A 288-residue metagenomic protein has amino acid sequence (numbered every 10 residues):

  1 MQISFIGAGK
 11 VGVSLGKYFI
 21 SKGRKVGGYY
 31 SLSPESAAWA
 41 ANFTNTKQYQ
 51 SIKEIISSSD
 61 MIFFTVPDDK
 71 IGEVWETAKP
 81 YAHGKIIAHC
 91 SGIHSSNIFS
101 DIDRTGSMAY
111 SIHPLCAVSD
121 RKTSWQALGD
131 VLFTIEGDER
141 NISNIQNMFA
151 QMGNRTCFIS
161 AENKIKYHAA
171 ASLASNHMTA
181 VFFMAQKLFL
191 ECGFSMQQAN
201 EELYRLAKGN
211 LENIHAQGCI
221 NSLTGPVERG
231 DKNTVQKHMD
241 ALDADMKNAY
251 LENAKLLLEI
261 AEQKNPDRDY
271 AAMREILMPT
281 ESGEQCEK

Functional and structural regions predicted by a protein language model:
M1-E54, S58: NAD(P)+-binding Rossmann beta1-loop-alpha1 motif at the extreme N-terminus of oxidoreductases
G27-S31, I87-C90, I135-E136: Short, hydrophobic beta-strand segments that form beta-sheet elements in well-ordered domains
E35-F43, G106, S124-H215, A272 (+1 more regions): Internal alpha-helical scaffold of NAD(P)-dependent oxidoreductase catalytic cores
T44-T123: Rossmann-like NAD(P)(H) cofactor-binding subdomain of soluble oxidoreductases
E212-D267: Interdomain hinge/lid region at the active-site interface of Rossmann-like NAD(P)-dependent oxidoreductases
A261, N265-K288: NAD(P)-dependent dehydrogenase/reductase Rossmann-like domain
